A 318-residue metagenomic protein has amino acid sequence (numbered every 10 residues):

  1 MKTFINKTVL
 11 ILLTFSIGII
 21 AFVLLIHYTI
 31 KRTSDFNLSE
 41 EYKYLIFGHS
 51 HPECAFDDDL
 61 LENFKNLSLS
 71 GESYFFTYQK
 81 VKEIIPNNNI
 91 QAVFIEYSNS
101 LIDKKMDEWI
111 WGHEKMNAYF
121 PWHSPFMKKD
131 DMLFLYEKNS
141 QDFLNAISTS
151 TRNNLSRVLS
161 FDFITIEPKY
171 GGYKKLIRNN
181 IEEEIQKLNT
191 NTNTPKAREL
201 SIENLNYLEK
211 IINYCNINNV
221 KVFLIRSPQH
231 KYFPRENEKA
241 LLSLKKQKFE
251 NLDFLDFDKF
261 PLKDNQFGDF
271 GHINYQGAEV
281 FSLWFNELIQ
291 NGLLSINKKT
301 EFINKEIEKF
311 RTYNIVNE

Functional and structural regions predicted by a protein language model:
K7-H27: Hydrophobic membrane-insertion alpha-helices, especially the h-region of bacterial N-terminal signal peptides
I26-I46: Alpha-helical transmembrane signal-anchor/signal-peptide segments
E40-Y44, F56-F64, Y214, V220: A short, Lys/Arg-enriched amphipathic alpha-helix followed by its capping loop at the start of a domain
F47-S50, L67-L69, E96-S98, I225-P228 (+1 more regions): Active-site-proximal beta-strand/loop segments in catalytic clefts of secreted hydrolases
H51-D142: Membrane-embedded segments
E108-N218, E301-E318: Secreted/periplasmic serine-hydrolase-like ester/acetyl group-modifying domain
N180-K263: Flexible, glycine-rich surface segments
K239-E318: C-terminal regions of proteins
